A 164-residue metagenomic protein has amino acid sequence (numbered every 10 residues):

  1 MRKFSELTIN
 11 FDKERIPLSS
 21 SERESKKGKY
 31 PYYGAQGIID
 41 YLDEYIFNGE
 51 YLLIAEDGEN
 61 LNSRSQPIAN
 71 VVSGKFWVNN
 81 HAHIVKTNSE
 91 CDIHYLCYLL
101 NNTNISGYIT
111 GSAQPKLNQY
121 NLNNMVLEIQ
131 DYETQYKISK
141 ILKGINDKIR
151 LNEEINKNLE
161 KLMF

Functional and structural regions predicted by a protein language model:
M1-P17, E22-Q36, N124-F164: Non-catalytic DNA-recognition/assembly elements of restriction-modification systems
E6-N10, L99, Y108: Residues that form generic nucleotide/phosphate-binding pockets
G34-I38, E44-N101, T110-A113, N118-L122: A short beta-sheet element
I93, I105-Q114, E128-K137: Short, flexible active-site-proximal loops enriched in glycine and acidic residues
N101-I105, N146: Short amphipathic alpha-helical signal-transduction/dimerization elements
